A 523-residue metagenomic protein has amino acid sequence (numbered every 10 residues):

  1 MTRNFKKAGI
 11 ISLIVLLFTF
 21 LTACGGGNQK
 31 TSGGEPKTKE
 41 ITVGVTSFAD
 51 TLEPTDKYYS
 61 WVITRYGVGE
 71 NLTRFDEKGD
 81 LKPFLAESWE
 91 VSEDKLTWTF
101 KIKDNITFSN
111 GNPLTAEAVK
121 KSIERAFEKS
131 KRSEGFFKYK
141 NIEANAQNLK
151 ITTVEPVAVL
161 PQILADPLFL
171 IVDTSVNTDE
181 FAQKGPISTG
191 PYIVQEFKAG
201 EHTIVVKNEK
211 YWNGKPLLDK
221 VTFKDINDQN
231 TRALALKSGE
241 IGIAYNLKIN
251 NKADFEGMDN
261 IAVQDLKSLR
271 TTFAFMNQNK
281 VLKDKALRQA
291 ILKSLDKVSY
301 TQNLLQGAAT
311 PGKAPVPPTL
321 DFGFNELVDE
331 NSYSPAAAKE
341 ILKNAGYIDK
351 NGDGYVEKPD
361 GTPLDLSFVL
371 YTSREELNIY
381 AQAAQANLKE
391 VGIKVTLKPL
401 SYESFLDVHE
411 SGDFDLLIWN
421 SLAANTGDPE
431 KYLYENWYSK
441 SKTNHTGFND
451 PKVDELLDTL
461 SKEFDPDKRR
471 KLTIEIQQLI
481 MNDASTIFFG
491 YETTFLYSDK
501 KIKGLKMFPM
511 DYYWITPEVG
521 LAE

Functional and structural regions predicted by a protein language model:
G44-V91, I187, M510: N-terminal lobe/hinge region of extracytoplasmic solute-binding protein
Y59, D76-D80, A165-P216, K220 (+4 more regions): Gly/Pro-rich hinge or "lid" segments in bacterial periplasmic/extracellular proteins
E87-K129, K150: Aromatic- and charge-enriched surface segment that lines or borders ligand/interaction sites
E90, D94, E134-S175: Surface-exposed binding/hinge segments that line and control ligand-binding clefts or catalytic entry sites
N208-A253, K394-T396, S401: Ligand-site clamp/hinge motif
K283-A383: Append "and occasionally in soluble cytosolic enzymes with long acidic Gly/Pro-rich linkers
L295-F324, E376-Q385, H409-E523: Detector for C-terminal structural segments
I348-A423, T494: Ligand/substrate-recognition segments at binding pockets and active sites
